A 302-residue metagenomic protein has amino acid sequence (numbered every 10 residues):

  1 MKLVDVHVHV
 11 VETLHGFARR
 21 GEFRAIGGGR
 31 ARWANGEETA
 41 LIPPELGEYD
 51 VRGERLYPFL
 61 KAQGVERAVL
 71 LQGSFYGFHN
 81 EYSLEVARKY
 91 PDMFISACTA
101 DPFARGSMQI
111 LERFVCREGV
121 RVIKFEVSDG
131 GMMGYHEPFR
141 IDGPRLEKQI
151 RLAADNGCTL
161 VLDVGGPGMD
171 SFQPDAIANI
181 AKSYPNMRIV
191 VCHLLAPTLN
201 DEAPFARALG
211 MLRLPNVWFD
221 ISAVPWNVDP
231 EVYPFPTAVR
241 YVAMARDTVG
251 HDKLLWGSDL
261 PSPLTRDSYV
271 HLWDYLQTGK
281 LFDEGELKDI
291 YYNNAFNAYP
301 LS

Functional and structural regions predicted by a protein language model:
M1-V4, H15-A18, F23-Q63, R67 (+3 more regions): Mid-to-C-terminal alpha-helical segments outside catalytic/metal-binding sites
L3-V6, L71, A97-C98, K124 (+3 more regions): Active-site neighborhood of phospho(di)ester-bond hydrolases with catalytic His/Asp-centered motifs
H7, L60, S83, F114 (+6 more regions): Conserved, mostly hydrophobic/aromatic
H7-T13, D163, H193: Histidine-centered divalent metal-coordination motifs
G47-Y49, Q72-H79, D101-M108, G131-R140 (+4 more regions): Acidic-and-aromatic substrate-binding clefts and catalytic sites of carbohydrate-active enzymes
Y49-F59, A104-V115, P204: Short, acidic/polar
E66-R67, S74-G168, R213, D220-V224: Active-site gating/metal-coordination segments in enzymes
R121-V122, P138-L255: Catalytic pocket-lining loop regions of alpha/beta-barrel enzymes, especially the amidohydrolase/enolase/GH5 lineages
